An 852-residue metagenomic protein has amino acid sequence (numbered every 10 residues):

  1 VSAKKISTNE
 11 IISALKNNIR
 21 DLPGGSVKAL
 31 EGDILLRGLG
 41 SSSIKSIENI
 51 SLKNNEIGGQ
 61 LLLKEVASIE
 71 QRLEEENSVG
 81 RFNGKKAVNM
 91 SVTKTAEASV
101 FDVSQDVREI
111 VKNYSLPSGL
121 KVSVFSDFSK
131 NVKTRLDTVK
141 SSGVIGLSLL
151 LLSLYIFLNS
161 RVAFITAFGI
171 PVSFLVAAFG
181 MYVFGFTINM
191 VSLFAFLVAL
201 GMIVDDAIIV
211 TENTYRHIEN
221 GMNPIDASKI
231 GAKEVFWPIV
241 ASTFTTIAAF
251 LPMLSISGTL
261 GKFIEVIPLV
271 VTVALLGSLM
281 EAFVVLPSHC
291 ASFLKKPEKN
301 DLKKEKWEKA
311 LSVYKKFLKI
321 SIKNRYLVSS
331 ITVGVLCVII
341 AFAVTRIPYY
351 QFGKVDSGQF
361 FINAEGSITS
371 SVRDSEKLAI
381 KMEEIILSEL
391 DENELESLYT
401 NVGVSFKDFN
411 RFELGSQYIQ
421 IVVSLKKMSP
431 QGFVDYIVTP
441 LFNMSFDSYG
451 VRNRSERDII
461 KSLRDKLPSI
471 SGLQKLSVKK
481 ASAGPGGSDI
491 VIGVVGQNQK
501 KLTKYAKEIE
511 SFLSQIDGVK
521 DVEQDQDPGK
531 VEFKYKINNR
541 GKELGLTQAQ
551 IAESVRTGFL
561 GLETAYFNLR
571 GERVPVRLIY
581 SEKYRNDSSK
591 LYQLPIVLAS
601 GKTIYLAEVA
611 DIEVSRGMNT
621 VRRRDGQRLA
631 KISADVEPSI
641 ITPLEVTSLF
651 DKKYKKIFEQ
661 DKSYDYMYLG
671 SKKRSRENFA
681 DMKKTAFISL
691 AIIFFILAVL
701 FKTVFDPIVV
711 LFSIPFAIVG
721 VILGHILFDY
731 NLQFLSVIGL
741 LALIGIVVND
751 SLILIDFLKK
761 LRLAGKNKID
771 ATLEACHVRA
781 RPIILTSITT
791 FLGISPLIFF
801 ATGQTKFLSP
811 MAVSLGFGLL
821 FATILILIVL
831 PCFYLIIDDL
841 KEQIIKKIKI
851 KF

Functional and structural regions predicted by a protein language model:
N9-P23, S42-E75, A98, D102-V122 (+10 more regions): Surface-exposed amphipathic alpha-helical segments in non-transmembrane regions that serve as interaction surfaces
N54, Y182, F186, L254-K262 (+5 more regions): Transmembrane helices with small-residue packing motifs
F82, K133-L149, R676-I692, V813: N-terminal membrane-entry
F125, V132, L136, T211 (+4 more regions): Helix-loop junctions and hydrophobic alpha-helical segments within the transmembrane domains of large membrane
S148-I156, S160-R216, V273, G277 (+5 more regions): Hydrophobic transmembrane alpha-helices and their membrane-interface caps in long multi-pass transport proteins
L200, V204-T214, F236-S255, K262-D301 (+5 more regions): Transmembrane alpha-helices and their membrane-interface boundaries in multi-pass membrane transporters and channels
V235, D301-F352, I492, H777: Signature of alpha-helical transmembrane segments and their immediate interfacial
I267, F807-A812: Structured binding elements
